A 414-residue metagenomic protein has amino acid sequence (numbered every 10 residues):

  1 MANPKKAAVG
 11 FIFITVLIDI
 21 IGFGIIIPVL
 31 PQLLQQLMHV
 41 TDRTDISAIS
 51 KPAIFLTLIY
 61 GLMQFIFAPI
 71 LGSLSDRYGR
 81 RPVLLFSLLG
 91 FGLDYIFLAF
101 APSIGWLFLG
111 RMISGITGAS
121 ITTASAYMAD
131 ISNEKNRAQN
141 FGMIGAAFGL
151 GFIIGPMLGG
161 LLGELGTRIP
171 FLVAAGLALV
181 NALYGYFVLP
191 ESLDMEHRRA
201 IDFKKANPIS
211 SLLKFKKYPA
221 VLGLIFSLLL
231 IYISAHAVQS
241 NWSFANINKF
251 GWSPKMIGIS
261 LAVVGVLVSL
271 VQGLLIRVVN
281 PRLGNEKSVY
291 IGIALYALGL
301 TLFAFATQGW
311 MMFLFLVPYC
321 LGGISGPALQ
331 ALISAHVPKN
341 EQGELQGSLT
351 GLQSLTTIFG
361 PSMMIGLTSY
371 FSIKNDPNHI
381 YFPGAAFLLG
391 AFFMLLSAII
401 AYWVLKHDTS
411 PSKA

Functional and structural regions predicted by a protein language model:
A2-K6, P190-S227, K249: Juxtamembrane intracellular "pre-TM" segments in multi-pass secondary transporters
V29-S50, S240-I257: Short amphipathic helix-loop junctions that connect adjacent transmembrane helices in Major Facilitator Superfamily/SLC
I46, G163-G176, G366-F393: A membrane-interface helix-boundary motif in multi-pass transporters
F65-I104: Conserved MFS/SLC helix-loop-helix module at the cytosolic interface between two early adjacent transmembrane helices
F67-G79, V271-N285: Helix-to-loop junctions at the C-terminal end of transmembrane segments in multipass secondary transporters
G79, F100-P102, T117, G251 (+1 more regions): Helix-breaking motifs and short loop linkers at transmembrane-helix boundaries and internal kinks in secondary membrane
G110-G149: Cytoplasmic helix-loop-helix junction between adjacent transmembrane helices in 12-TM secondary transporters
E286-L329: C-terminal transmembrane helical hairpin of 12-TM major facilitator-type secondary transporters
